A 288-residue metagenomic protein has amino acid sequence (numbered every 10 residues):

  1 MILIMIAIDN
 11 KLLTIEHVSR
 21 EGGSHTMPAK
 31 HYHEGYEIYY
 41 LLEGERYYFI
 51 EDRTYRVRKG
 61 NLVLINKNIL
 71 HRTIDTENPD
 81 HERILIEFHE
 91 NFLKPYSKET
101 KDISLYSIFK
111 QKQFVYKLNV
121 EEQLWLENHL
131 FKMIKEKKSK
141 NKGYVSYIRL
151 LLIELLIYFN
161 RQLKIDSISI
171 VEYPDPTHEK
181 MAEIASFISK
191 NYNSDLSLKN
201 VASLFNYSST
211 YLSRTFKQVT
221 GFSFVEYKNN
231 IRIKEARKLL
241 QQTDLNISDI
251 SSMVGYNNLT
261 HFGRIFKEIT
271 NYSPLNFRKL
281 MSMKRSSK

Functional and structural regions predicted by a protein language model:
M1-L62, I69, E77, K98-L105 (+3 more regions): Generic protein-terminus/edge-of-domain signal
I2-E21, I74-K138, I157, R161-D166: A hydrophobic/aromatic-rich effector-binding and dimerization subdomain of bacterial HTH-type transcriptional regulators
L42, E127-K138, A185, S189-Y192 (+1 more regions): Regular secondary-structure segments
G60, Y211-F216, H261-F262, F266: Short hydrophobic/aromatic patch on the recognition helix
K112-E122, K137-L150, L156-K190, S194 (+2 more regions): Short, Lys/Arg-enriched, Trp-marked, Pro/Gly-tolerant hinge/linker segments that flank
S186, K190, D195, K199 (+3 more regions): Terminal helix-turn-helix DNA-binding modules in bacterial transcription factors
